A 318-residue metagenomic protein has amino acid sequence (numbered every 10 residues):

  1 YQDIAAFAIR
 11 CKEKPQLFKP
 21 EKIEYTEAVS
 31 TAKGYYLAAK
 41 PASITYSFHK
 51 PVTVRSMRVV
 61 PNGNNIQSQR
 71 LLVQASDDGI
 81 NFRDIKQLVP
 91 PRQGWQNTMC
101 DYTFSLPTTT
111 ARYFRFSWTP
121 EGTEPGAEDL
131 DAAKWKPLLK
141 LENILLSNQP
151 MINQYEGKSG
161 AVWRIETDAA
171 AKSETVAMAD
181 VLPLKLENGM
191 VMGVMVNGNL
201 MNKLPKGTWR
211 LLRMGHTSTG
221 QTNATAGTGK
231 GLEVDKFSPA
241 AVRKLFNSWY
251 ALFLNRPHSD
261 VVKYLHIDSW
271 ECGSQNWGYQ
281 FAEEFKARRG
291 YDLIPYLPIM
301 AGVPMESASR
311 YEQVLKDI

Functional and structural regions predicted by a protein language model:
Y1-Y25, K40, K136-L138, E142-N143 (+2 more regions): Activation corresponds to long, low-complexity, non-globular regions
A6-I9, P15, E24, L212-E233 (+1 more regions): Aromatic- and acidic-residue-enriched carbohydrate-binding clefts of CAZyme catalytic domains
V29-F82, T98-T175, S269: Aromatic, loop-rich ligand-recognition surfaces of beta-strand-rich domains
R58-V60, P90-Q93, T225-N247, D268 (+1 more regions): The substrate-binding groove and active-site-proximal loops of carbohydrate-active enzymes, especially glycoside
D84-L88: Beta-propeller fold detector
P239-V261: Segments forming glycine/polar-rich beta-alpha architectures that bind adenosine-containing cofactors
V262-H266: Structural preference for beta-strand elements that scaffold enzyme active sites
